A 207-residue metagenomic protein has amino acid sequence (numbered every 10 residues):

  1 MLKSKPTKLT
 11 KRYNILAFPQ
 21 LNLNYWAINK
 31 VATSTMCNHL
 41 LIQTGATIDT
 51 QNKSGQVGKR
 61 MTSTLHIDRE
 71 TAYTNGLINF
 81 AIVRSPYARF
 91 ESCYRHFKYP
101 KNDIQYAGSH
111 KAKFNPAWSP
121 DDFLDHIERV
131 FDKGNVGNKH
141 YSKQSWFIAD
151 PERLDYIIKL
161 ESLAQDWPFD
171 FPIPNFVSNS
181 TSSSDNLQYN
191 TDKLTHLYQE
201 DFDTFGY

Functional and structural regions predicted by a protein language model:
M1-Y207: Membrane-interface amphipathic segments in extracytoplasmic regions
